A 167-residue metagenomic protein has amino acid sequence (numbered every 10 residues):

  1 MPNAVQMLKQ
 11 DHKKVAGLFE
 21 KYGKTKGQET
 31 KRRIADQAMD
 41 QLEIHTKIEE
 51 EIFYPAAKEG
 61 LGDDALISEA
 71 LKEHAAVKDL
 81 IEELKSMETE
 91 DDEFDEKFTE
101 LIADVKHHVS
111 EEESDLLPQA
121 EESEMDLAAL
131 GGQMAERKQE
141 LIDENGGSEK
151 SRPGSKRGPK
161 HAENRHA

Functional and structural regions predicted by a protein language model:
M1-A167: Small-residue-biased structural context
